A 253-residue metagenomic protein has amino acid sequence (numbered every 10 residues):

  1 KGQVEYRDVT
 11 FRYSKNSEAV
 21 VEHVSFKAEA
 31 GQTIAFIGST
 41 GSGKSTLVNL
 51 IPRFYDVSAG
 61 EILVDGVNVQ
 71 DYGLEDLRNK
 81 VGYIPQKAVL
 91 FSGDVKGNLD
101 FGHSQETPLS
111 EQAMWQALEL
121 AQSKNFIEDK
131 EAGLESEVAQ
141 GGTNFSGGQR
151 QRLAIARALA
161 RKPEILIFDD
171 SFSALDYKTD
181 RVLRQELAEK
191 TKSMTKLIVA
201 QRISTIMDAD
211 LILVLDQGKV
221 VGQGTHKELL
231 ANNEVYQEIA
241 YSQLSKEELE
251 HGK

Functional and structural regions predicted by a protein language model:
K1-K253: ABC-type nucleotide-binding domain
